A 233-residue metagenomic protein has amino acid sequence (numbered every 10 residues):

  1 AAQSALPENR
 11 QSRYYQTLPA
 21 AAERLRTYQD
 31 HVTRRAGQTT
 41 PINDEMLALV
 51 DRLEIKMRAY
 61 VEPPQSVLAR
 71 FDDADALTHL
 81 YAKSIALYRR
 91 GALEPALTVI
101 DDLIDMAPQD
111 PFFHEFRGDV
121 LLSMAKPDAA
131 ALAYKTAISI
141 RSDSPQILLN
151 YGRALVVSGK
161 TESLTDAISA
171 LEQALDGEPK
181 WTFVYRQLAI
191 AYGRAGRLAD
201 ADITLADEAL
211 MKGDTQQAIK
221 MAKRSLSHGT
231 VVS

Functional and structural regions predicted by a protein language model:
A1-I140, S169, D200, V231: Extracytoplasmic and endomembrane cell-envelope/extracellular-matrix remodeling and assembly machinery
A82, F116, N150-Y151, Q187 (+2 more regions): Canonical tetratricopeptide repeat
I85, D119, R153-V156, I190 (+1 more regions): Residue-level recognition of tetratricopeptide repeat
R90, M124, S158-T161, A195-G196 (+1 more regions): Structural motif corresponding to the intra-repeat A-B loop/turn of tetratricopeptide repeats
L93, P127, T161-L164, L198-A199 (+1 more regions): TPR-repeat structural position
D102-L103, T136-A137, Q173-A174, E208 (+1 more regions): Canonical positions in the second alpha-helix
M106, I140-R141, G177, R194 (+2 more regions): Structural marker of alpha-solenoid helical repeat scaffolds
